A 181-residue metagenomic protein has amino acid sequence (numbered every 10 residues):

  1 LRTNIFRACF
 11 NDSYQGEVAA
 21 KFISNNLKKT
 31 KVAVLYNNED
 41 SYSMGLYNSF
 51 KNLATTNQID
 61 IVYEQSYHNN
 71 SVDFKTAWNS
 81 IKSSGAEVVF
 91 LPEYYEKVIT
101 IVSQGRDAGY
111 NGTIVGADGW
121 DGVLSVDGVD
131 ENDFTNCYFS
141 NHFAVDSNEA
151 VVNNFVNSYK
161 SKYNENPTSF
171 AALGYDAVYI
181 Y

Functional and structural regions predicted by a protein language model:
R2-T3, V102-Y175: Extracellular/periplasmic periplasmic-binding protein-like sensory domains
N4-S66, V88, Y181: An alpha-beta-alpha
A8-K31, L46, D73-K75, V98 (+3 more regions): Hydrophobic alpha-helical segments within soluble ligand-binding/sensing domains
C9-D12, H68, D118, N141: Residues at the C-termini of beta-strands that transition into short coil/loop
F22-K29, N38, S49-D60, A77-S84 (+5 more regions): Structured segments of extracytoplasmic/periplasmic soluble domains in secreted or envelope-associated proteins
K31-Y36, G85-Y95, I101, G112-A117 (+1 more regions): Periplasmic-binding protein-like
S41, K97-V98: Short glycine-rich, flexible loops that bind phosphorylated cofactors or substrates
Y63-D73, F143: Short beta->alpha junction loops
